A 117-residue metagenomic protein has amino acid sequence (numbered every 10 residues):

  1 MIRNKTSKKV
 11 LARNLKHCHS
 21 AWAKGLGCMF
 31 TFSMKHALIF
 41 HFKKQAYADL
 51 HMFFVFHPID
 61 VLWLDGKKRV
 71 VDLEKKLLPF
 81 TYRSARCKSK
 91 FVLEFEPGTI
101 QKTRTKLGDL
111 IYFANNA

Functional and structural regions predicted by a protein language model:
M1-A117: Compact, glycine-rich, soluble single-domain proteins
